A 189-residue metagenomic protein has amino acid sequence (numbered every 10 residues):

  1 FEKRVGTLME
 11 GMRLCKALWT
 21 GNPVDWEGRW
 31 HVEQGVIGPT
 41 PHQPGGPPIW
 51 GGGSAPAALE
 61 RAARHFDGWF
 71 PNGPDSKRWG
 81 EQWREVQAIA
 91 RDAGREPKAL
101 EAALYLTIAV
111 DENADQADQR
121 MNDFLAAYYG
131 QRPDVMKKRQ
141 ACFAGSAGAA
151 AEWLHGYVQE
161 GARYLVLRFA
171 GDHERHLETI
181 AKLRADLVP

Functional and structural regions predicted by a protein language model:
F1-P189: Active-site-adjacent structural elements that line small-molecule/cofactor binding pockets in enzymes
